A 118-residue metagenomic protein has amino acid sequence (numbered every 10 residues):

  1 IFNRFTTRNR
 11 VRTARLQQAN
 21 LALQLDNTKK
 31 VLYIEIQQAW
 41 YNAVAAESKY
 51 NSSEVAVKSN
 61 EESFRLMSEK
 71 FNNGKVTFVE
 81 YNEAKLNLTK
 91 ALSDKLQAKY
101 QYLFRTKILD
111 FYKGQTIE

Functional and structural regions predicted by a protein language model:
I1-K58, R65: Sec/SRP-type N-terminal targeting helices
N3, V76, Q115: Flexible, active-site-adjacent loop/turn segments at secondary-structure boundaries
N9, I34-Q37, T77-V79, L96 (+1 more regions): Short, solvent-exposed positions on alpha-helices
A45-Q97, D110-Y112: Charged, solvent-exposed structural "stalk/scaffold" segments of large extracytoplasmic/peripheral assemblies
F104-E118: Short amphipathic coiled-coil heptad-repeat segments
